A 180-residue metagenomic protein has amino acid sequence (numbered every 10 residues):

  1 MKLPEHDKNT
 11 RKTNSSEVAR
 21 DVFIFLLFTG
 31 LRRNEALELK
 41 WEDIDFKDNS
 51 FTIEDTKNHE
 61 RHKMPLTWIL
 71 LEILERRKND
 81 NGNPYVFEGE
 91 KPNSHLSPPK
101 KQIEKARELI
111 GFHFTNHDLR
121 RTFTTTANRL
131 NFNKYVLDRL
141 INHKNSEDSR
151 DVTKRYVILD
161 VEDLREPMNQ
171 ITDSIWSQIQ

Functional and structural regions predicted by a protein language model:
M1-H6, D48, T67-F112, Y135: Active-site/catalytic core of tyrosine-dependent DNA strand-transfer enzymes
M1-R33, L37, K57, D80-N81 (+1 more regions): Basic, Lys/Arg- and aromatic-enriched nucleic-acid-binding interface segment
K2, T29, E38-R76, S146-D151 (+1 more regions): Conserved tyrosine-mediated DNA breakage-rejoining catalytic core shared by Y-recombinases
K2-E5, R76-N83, E88-N93, D148-R150 (+1 more regions): C-terminal secondary-structure termini that scaffold catalytic or DNA-interacting sites
N9-N14, E54-R61, G89-S94, G111-T115 (+1 more regions): Short, contiguous acidic/charged loop-to-helix segments that flank catalytic cores in large enzymes
V18-A19, L66, P99, N116 (+3 more regions): Hydrophobic (often cysteine-bearing) scaffold residues that line and stabilize catalytic clefts of nucleotide/cofactor
A36, I103, N116-N133, L137-D138: Short, basic/aromatic-rich helical patch in the C-terminal catalytic core of site-specific tyrosine
D43-S50, F112-H113, F132-K154, W176-I179: Short, polar N-cap/turn motifs at the start of nucleic acid-interacting alpha helices
